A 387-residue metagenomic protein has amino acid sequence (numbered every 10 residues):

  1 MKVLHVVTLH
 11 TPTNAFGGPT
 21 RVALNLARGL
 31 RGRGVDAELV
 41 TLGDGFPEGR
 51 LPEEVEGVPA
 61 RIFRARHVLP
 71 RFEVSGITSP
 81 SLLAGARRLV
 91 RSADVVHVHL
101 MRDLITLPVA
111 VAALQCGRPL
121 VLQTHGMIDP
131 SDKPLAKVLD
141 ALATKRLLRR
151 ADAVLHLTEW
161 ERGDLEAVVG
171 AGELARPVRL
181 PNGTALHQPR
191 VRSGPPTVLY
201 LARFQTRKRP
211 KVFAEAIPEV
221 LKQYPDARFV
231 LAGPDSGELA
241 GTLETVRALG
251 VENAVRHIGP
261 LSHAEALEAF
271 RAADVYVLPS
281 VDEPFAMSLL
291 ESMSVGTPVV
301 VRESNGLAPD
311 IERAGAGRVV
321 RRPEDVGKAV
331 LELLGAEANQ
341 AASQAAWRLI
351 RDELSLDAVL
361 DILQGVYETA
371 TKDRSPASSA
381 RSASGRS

Functional and structural regions predicted by a protein language model:
L4, R190-I217, V230: Conserved donor-binding/catalytic core segment of Leloir-type glycosyltransferases
V7-T13, G29-I77, P234: N-terminal strand-loop element at the rim of the active site of nucleotide-sugar-dependent glycosyltransferases
M101, V281: Aromatic "clamp/platform" in nucleotide-sugar-dependent glycosyltransferases that forms part of the donor/acceptor
K137, A143-P189, I258: Donor nucleotide-sugar binding/catalytic pocket of nucleotide-sugar-dependent glycosyltransferases
L201, R228-L243, G259: Glycosyltransferase donor-sugar binding loop
E238-G241, E252-S262, A269: Active-site donor-binding acidic/aromatic loop of nucleotide-activated sugar and phosphosugar transferases involved
P298-R302: Short hydrophobic beta-strand element within catalytic cores of glycosyltransferases and related nucleotide-activated
R313-E324, E332-E337: Conserved acidic donor-binding segment of nucleotide-sugar-dependent glycosyltransferases
